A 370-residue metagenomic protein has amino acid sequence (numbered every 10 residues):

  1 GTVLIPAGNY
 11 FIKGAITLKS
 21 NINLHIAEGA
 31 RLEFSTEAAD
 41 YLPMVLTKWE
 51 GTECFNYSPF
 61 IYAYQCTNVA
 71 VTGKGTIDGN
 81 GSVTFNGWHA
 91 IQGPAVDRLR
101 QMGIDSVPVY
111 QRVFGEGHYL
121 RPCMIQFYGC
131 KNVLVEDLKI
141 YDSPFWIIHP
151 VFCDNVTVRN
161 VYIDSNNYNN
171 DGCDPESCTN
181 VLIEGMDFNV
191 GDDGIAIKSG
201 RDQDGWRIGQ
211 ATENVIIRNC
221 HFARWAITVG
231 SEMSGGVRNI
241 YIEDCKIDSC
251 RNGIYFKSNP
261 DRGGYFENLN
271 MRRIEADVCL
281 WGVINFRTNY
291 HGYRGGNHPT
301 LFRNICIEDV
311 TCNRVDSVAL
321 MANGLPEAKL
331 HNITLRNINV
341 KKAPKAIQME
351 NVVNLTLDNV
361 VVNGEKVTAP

Functional and structural regions predicted by a protein language model:
G1-P370: Extracellular/periplasmic carbohydrate-active domains that bind, remodel, or depolymerize complex polysaccharides
